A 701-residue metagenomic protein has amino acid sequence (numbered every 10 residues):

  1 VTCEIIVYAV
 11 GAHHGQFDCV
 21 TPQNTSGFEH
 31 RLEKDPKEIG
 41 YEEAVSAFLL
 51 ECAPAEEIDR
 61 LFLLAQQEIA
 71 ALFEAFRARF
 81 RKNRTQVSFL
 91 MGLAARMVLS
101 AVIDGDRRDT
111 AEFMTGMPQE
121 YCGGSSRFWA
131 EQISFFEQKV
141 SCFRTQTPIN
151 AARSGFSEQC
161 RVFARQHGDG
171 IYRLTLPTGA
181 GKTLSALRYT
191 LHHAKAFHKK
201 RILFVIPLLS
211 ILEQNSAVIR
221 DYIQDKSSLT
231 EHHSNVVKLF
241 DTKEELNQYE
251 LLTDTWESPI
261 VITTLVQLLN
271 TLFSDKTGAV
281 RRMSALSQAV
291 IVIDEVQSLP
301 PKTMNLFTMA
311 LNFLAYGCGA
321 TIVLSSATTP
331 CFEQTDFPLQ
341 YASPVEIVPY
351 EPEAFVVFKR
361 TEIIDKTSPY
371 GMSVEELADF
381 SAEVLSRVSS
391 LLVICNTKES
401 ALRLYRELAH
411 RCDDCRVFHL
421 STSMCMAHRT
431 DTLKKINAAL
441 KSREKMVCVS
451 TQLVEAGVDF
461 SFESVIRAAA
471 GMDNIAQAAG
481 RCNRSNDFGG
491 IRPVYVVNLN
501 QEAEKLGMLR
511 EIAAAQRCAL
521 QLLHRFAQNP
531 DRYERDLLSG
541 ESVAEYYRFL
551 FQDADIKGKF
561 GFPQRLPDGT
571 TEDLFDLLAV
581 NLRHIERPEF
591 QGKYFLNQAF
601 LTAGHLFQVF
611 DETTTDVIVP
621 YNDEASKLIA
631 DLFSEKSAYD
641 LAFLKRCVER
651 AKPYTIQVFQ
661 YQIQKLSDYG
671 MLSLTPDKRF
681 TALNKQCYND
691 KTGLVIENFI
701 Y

Functional and structural regions predicted by a protein language model:
V1-S134: Accessory nucleic-acid engagement/destabilization modules that flank
K139-T175: Conserved pre-motif I regulatory segment
H167-T190: Walker A/P-loop
H198-Y222, V236, C331, K398: Conserved Walker A/P-loop ATP-binding site and its immediately adjacent core in helicase/helicase-like ATPase domains
D225-F273: Inter-Walker segment of RecA-like/P-loop motor cores
V266-L268, A279-G317: SF2 helicase catalytic motif II
A315, A378-V388, I394, E399-C412 (+5 more regions): C-terminal helicase lobe and adjacent C-terminal extensions/tails of nucleic-acid helicase motors
T328-V384: Interdomain hinge/linker at the junction between the two RecA-like core domains of SF2 helicases
